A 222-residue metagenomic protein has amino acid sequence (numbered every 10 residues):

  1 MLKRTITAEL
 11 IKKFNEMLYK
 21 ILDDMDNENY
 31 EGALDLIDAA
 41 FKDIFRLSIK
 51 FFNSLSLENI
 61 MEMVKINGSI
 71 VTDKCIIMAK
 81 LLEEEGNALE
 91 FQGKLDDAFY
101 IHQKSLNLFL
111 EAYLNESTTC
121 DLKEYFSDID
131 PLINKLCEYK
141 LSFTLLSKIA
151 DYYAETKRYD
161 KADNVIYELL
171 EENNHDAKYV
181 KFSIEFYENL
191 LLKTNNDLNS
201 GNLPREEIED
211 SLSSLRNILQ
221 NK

Functional and structural regions predicted by a protein language model:
M1-L95, F99-S117, K157-N173, N196-K222: N-terminal alpha-helical interaction modules that lie
E9, E16, K74, L81 (+4 more regions): The tetratricopeptide repeat
K20, M78, E85, Q92 (+4 more regions): Structural register within alpha-helical repeat arrays
N107-K157, E171: Alpha-helical adaptor scaffolds
S127-L145, E185-S214: A cross-kingdom feature marking charged/low-complexity
